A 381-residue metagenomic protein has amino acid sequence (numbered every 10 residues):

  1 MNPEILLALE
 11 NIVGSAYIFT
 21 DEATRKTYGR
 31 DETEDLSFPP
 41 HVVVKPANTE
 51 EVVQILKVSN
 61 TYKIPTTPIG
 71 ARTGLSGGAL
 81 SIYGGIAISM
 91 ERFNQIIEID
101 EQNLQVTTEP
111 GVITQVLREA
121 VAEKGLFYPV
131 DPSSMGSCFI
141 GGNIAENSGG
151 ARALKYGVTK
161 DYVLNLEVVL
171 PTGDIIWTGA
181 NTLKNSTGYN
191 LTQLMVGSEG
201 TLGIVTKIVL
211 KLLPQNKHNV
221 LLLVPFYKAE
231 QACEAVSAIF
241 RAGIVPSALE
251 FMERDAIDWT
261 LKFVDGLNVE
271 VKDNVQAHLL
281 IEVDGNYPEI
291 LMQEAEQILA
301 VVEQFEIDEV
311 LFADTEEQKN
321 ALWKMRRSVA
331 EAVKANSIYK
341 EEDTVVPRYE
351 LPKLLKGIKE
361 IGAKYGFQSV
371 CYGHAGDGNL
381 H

Functional and structural regions predicted by a protein language model:
M1-K57, G74-L104, A256-N268, T315-D343 (+1 more regions): N-terminal flexible segment immediately upstream of the FAD-binding catalytic core in FAD-dependent oxidoreductases
T20-Y28, L210, P214, V220-H381: C-terminal substrate-recognition/cap domain of FAD-linked oxidoreductases
A47, G70-A71, V130-F139, G373: Active-site nucleophile and cofactor-binding loops and adjacent substrate-binding regions of central metabolic enzymes
Q95-M252: FAD-binding subdomain of flavoenzyme oxidoreductases
